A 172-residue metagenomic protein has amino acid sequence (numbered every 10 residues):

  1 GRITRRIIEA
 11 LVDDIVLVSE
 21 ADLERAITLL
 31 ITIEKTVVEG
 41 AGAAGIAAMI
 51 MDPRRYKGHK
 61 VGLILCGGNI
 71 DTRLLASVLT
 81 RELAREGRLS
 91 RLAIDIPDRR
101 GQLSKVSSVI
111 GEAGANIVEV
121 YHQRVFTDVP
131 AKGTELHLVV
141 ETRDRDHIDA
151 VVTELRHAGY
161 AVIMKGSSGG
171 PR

Functional and structural regions predicted by a protein language model:
G1, A21-L23, G42-A44, L65-I70 (+3 more regions): Glycine-rich beta-alpha junction loops
G1-H59: Active-site-adjacent helical/loop segments in soluble small-molecule enzymes
G1-R6, K60-C66, K105-G111: Short, mixed-charge, low-aromatic patches
L17, I64-L65, V120: Short, conserved beta-strand edge motifs with alternating hydrophobic and charged residues
V38-A41, V61, C66-G67, R100 (+1 more regions): Short glycine-rich loop/turn motifs that provide flexible caps or phosphate-binding loops at active sites
I50-T80: Catalytic phosphate/nucleotide-handling subdomain of diverse soluble enzymes
T72-R172: A conserved regulatory-domain signal marking ACT and ACT-like small-molecule sensing domains and adjacent regulatory
